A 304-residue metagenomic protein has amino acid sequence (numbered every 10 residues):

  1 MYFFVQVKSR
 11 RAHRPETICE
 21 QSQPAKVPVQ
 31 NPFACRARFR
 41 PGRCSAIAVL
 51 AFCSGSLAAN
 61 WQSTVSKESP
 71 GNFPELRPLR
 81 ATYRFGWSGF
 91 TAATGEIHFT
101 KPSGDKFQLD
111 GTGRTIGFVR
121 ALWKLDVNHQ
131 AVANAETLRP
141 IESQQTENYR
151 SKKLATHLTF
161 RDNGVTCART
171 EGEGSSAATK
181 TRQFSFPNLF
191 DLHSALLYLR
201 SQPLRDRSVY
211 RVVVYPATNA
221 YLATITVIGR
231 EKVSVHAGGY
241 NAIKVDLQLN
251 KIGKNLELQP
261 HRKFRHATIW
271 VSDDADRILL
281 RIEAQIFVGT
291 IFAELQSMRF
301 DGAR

Functional and structural regions predicted by a protein language model:
Q6-V27, N31-R38, G55: Intrinsic, low-complexity polybasic segments
P15-E16, S45, Q62, G89 (+1 more regions): A detector of low-complexity, intrinsically disordered, Ser/Thr/Gly/Pro/Ala-rich segments
S45-G55: Bacterial N-terminal signal peptides
L50, T137-S143, E147-R150, F186-A195: An N-terminal domain-start capping segment
N60-D162, P203-R304: Acidic, serine/threonine-rich low-complexity disordered tracts
L158-R200: Hydrophobic, well-structured mid-protein blocks that either form specific transmembrane helices
